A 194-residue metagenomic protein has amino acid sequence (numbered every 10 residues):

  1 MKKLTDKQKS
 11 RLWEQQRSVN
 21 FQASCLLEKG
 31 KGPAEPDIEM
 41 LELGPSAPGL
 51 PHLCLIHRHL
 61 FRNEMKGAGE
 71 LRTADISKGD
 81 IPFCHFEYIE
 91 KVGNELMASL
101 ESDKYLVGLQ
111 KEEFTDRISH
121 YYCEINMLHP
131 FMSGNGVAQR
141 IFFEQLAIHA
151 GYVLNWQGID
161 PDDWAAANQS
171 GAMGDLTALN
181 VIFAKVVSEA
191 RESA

Functional and structural regions predicted by a protein language model:
M1-A194: FIC/Doc superfamily catalytic core
